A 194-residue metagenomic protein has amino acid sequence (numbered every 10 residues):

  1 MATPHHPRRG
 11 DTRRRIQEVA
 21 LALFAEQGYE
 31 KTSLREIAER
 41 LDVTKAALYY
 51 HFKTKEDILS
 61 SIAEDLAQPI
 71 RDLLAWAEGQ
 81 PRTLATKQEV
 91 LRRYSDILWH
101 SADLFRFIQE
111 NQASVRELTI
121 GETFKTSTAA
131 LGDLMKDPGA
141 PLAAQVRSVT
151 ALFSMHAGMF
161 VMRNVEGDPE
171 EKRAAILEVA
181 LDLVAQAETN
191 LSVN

Functional and structural regions predicted by a protein language model:
M1-G10, T189-N194: Actinobacteria-biased recognition of intrinsically disordered, low-complexity terminal regions
R15, V19, L23-D57, S61: Helix-turn-helix
V19-E26, P69-W76, S154-V161: Solvent-exposed, amphipathic alpha-helical segments
H51-L66, I70-D72, E78: Basic/polar, acidic-poor N-terminal "presequence/leader" segments that form or can form short amphipathic helices
S61, D72-L104: Hydrophobic alpha-helical connector segments
R92-W99, E110-S114, L134-M135: Helix-loop "lid/cap" segments that line or gate small-molecule binding pockets
F105-R106, E110, E117-N194: Hydrophobic/aromatic-rich alpha-helical bundle segments in the mid-to-C-terminal region
